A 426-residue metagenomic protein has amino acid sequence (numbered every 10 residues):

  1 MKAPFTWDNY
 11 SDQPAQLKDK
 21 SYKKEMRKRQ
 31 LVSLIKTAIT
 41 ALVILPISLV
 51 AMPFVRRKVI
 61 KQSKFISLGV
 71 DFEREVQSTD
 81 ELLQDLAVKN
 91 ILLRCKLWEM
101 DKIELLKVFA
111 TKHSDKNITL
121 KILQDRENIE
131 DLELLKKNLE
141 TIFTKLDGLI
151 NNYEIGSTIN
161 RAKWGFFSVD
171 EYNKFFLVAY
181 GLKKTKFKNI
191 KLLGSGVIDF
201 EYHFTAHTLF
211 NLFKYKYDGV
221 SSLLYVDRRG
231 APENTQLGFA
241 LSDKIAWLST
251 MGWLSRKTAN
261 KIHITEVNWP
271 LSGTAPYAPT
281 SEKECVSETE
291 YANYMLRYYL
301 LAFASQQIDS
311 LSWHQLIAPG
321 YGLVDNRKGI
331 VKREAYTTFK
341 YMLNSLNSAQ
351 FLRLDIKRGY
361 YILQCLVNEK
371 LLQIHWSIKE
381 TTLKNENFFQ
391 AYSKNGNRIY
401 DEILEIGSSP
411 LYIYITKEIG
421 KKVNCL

Functional and structural regions predicted by a protein language model:
A41-L42, I399-L426: C-terminal beta-strand-rich structural cap/linker in extracellular carbohydrate-active enzymes
S63-D101, T119, K145-G148: Catalytic domains of carbohydrate-active enzymes, especially glycoside hydrolases
K64-V70, K89-L93, I118-I122, N151-I155 (+4 more regions): Hydrophobic faces of well-ordered beta-strands that scaffold small-molecule active sites in alpha/beta enzyme cores
T79-L82, K102-K107, D131-I142, F200-Y215: Distinct, well-ordered alpha-helical segments
H113-K174, I264: Substrate-binding cleft of extracellular glycoside hydrolase catalytic domains
V169-Y298: Noncatalytic carbohydrate-binding groove/subsite architecture in carbohydrate-active enzymes
E266-K340, D355-K357: Aromatic/acidic polysaccharide-binding cleft in carbohydrate-active enzymes
D355-F389: Carbohydrate-binding surface patches
